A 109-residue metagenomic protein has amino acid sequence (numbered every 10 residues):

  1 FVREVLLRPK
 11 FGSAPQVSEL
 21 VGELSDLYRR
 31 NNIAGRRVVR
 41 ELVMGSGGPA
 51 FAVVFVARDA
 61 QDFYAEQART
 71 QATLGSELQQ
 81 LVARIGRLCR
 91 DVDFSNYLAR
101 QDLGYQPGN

Functional and structural regions predicted by a protein language model:
F1-Q79, A83-N109: Short S/T/G/P-rich N-terminal loop/turn motif that feeds into the first structured element of a domain
